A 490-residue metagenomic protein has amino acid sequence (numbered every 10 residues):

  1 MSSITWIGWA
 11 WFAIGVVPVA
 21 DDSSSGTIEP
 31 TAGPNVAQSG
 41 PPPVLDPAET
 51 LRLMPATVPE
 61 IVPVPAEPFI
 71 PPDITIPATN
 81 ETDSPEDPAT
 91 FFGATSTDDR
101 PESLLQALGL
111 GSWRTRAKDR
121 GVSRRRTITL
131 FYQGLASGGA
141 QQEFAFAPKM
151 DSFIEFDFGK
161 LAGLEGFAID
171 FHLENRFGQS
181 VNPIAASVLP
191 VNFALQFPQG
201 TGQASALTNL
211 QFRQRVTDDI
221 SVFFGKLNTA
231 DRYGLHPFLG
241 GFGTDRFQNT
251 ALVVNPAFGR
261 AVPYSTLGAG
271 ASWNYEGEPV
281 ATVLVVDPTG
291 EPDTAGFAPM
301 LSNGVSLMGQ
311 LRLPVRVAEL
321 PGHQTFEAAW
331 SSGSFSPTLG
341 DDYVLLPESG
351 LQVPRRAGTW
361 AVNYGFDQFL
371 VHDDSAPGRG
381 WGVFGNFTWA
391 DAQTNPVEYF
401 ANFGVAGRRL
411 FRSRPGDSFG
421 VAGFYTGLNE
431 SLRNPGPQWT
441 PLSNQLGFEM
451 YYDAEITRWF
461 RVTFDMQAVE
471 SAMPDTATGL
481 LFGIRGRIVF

Functional and structural regions predicted by a protein language model:
W6-F131, L135, Q141, G159 (+1 more regions): N-terminal periplasmic/intermembrane-space "pro-region" immediately following the signal or transit peptide
P101, L108-R124, D157-I169, D218-D219 (+5 more regions): Short loop/turn motifs that connect adjacent beta-strands in outer-membrane beta-barrel proteins
V122-I128, E165-F171, V222-F224, A269 (+9 more regions): Transmembrane beta-strands of outer-membrane beta-barrel proteins
T129-Q133, H172-R176, L227-T229, V286-P288 (+6 more regions): Outer-membrane beta-barrel pore domains and translocons
E143, A147-P288, N395-N434: Outer membrane beta-barrel
D219, L252-D373, G378-V383, F387-W389 (+1 more regions): Signature for the C-terminal beta-barrel architecture of outer-membrane proteins
Q310-R312, E327-W360, H372-D374, F384-S471 (+1 more regions): Outer membrane beta-barrel transmembrane domains
T478-F490: Outer-membrane beta-barrel "beta-signal"
